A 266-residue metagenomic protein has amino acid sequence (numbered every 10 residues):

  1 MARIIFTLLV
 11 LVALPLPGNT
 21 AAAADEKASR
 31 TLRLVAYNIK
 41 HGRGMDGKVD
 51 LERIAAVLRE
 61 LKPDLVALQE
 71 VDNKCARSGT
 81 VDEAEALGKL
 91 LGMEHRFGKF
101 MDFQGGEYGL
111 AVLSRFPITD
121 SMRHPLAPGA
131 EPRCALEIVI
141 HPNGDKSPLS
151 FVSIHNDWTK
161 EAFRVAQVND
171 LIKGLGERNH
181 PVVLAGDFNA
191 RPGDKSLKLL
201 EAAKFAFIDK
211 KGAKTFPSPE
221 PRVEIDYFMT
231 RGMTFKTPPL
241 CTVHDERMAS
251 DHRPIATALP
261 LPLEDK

Functional and structural regions predicted by a protein language model:
R3-F6, L16-L90, D102-L110, V168-N169 (+1 more regions): N-terminal, active-site-proximal structural segment of metallo-dependent hydrolase catalytic domains
T31, D46, L65, V71-P148 (+1 more regions): Structured beta-strand-rich core segments of catalytic domains in phosphoester-bond hydrolases
L32, D64-L65, L149, P181-V183 (+1 more regions): Short, Asp-centered acidic motifs that coordinate Mg2+ and/or phosphate in catalytic or ligand-binding sites
Y37-I39, V71, I154-N156, G186-F188 (+1 more regions): Active-site metal-binding loops of divalent metal-dependent hydrolases
H41-M45, M122-L126, I154-K160: Surface-exposed cleft-lining segments at the edges of enzyme active sites
R59-P63, G88-G92, R96, I118 (+2 more regions): Sec-exported extracytoplasmic/periplasmic mature domains
A67-Q69, R96-K99, V183-D187, F207-K211: Active-site neighborhood of phospho(di)ester-bond hydrolases with catalytic His/Asp-centered motifs
H124, V139, A162, A166-N169 (+2 more regions): Metal-dependent phosphoester-hydrolase catalytic domains
